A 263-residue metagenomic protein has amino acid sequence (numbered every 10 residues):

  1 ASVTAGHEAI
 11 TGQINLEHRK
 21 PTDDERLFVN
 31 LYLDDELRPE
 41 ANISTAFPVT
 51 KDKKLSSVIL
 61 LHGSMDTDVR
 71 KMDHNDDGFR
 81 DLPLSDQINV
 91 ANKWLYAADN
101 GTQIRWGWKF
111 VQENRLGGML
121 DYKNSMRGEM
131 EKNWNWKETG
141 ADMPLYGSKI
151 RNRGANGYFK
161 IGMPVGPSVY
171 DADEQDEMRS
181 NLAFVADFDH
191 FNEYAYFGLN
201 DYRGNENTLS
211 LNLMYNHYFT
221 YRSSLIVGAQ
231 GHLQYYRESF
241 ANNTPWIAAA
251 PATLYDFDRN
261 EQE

Functional and structural regions predicted by a protein language model:
A1, R19-P21, D34, S64: Solvent-exposed coil/turn segments that connect beta secondary-structure elements in extracytoplasmic/periplasmic
A1-E8, V69: N-terminal plug
H7-L31, A41-S44: N-terminal periplasmic accessory domains that precede and gate Gram-negative outer-membrane beta-barrel machines
E8-I10, Y32-A41, L84-I88, R151-G157 (+2 more regions): Residues that define the transmembrane beta-barrel architecture of outer-membrane proteins
K20, A41-D52, V90-N92, R127 (+3 more regions): Feature captures outer-membrane beta-barrel proteins of Gram-negative bacteria and organelles
D23-D24, A46-K149: Periplasmic-side early beta-strands and strand-to-turn transitions of outer-membrane beta-barrels
L27-L31, A41-I43, L61, R70 (+3 more regions): One face of beta-strands
L95-N114, D142-E263: Face-selective signature of the C-terminal outer-membrane beta-barrel domain
